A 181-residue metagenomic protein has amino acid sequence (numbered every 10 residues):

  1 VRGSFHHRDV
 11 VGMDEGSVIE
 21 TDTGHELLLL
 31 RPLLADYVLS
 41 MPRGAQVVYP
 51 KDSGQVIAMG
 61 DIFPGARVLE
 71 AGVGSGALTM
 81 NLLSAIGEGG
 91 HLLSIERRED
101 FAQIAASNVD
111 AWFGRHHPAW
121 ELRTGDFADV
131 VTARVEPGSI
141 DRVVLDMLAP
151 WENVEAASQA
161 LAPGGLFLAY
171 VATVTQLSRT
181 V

Functional and structural regions predicted by a protein language model:
V1-R31: N-terminal auxiliary segments of SAM/dcSAM-dependent transferases
S40-S53: Conserved SAM-binding loop and adjacent beta-strand
A58-F63, A85, F113, E136-P137 (+1 more regions): Glycine-rich helix-loop-beta junction characteristic of Rossmann-like nucleotide cofactor-binding loops
F63-G74: Conserved class I S-adenosyl-L-methionine
A66, G90, G165: Glycine-centered, small-residue-biased loops immediately flanking beta-strands in adenine/cofactor-binding cores
S75-E88, Q159: Conserved SAM-binding loop of SAM-dependent methyltransferases across substrates and taxa, primarily the Class I
I95-P150: S-adenosyl-L-methionine
W151-V181: C-terminal substrate-binding/active-site "lid" region of AdoMet-derived donor-dependent transferases
